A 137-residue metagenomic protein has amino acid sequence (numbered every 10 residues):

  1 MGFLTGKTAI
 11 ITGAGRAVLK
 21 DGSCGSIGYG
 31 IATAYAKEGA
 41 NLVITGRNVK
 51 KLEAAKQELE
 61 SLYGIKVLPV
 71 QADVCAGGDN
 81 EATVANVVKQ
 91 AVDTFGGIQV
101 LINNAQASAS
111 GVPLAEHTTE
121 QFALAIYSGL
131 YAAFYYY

Functional and structural regions predicted by a protein language model:
G2-L42: Canonical Rossmann dinucleotide-binding motif of NAD(H)/NADP(H)-dependent dehydrogenases/reductases, specifically
F3-T5, L62-K66, V87-N103, A109-S110: A glycine-rich helix->loop->beta "capping" turn within Rossmann-like NAD(P)(H)-dependent oxidoreductase domains
L19, G77, A107-P113: Helix N-cap/beta-alpha junction loops of NAD(P)-dependent oxidoreductase domains
T45-V49: N-terminal Rossmann-fold cofactor-binding loop
L52, G77-A91: A conserved hydrophobic alpha-helix of the Rossmann-fold in NAD(P)-dependent oxidoreductases
S61-D79: Rossmann-fold cofactor-recognition segment
V112-L114, T118-A123: Substrate-binding pocket helix/loop in short-chain dehydrogenase/reductase
